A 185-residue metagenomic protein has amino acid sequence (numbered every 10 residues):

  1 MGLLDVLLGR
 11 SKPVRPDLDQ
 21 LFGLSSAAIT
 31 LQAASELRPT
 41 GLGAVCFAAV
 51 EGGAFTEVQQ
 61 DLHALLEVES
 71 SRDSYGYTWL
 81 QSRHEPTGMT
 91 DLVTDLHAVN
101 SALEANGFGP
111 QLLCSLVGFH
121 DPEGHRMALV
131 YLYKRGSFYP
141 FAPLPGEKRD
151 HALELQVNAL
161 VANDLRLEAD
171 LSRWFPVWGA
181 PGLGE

Functional and structural regions predicted by a protein language model:
M1-K12: Polybasic, Ser/Thr-rich amphipathic helices
S11-L21, Q32, A169-E185: Charge-rich interaction surfaces and accessory domains that mediate macromolecular binding and assembly
A33-W79, E85: A glycine-rich, hydrophobic loop/mini-helix early in the fold
E67-P122: Core of folded catalytic or high-affinity ligand/protein-binding domains in predominantly eukaryotic proteins
A105-W178: Helix-rich interaction surfaces within compact, conserved domain-sized segments that mediate assembly or partner
